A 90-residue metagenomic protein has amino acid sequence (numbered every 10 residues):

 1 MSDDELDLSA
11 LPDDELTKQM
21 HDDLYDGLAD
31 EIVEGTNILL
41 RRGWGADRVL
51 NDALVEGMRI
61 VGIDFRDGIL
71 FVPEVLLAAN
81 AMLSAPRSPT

Functional and structural regions predicted by a protein language model:
S2-S88: Long amphipathic alpha-helical segments
